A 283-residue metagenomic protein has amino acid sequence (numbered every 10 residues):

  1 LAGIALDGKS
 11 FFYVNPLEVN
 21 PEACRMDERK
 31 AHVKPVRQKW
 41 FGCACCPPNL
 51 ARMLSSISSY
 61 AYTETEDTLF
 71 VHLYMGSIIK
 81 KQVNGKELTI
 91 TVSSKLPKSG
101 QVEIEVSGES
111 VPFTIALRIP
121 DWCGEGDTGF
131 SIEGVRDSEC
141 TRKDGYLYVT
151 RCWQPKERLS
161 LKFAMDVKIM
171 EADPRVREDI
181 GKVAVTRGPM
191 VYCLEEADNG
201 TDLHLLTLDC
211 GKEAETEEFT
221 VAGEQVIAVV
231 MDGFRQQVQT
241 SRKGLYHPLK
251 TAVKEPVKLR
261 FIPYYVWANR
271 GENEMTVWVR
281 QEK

Functional and structural regions predicted by a protein language model:
L1-G108, R142, R151, R158-K283: C-terminal beta-rich recognition modules with glycine/proline-rich loops and embedded aromatic residues
G76-I78, Q82-K86, P120-W122, I132-D137: Change "in extracellular beta-sheet-rich domains … of secreted and cell-surface proteins" to "in beta-sheet-rich domains
Q101, P112-T114, E125-G129: Exposed beta-strand and adjacent loop surfaces of beta-rich binding modules that mediate intermolecular recognition
I104-E105, V111-D121: Surface-exposed beta-strand/loop patches in extracellular or lumenal glycoproteins
T114-I115, D127, M170, E195: Short helix/loop capping segments that flank catalytic or ligand/cofactor-binding pockets
I119-D121, W153, M165: A short beta-strand motif that forms part of the nucleic acid-binding face of small beta-barrel RNA-binding folds
E125-T150, I169-R175: Solvent-exposed beta-strand/loop surfaces of large extracellular or lumenal domains
